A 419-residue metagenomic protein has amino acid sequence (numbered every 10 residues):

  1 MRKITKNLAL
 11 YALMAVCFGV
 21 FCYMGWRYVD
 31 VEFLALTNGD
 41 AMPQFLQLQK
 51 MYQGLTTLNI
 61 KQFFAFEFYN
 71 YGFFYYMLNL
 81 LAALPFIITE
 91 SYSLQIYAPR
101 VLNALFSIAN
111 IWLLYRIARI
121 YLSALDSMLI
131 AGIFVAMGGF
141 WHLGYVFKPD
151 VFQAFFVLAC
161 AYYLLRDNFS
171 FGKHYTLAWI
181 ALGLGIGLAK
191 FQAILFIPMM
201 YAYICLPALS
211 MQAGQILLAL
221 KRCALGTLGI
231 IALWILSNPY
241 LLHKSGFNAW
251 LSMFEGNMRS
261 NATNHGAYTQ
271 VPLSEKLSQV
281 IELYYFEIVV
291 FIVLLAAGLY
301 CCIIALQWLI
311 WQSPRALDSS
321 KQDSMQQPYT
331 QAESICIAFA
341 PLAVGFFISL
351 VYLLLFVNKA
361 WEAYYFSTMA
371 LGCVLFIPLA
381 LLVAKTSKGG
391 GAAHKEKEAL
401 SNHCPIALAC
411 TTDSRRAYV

Functional and structural regions predicted by a protein language model:
K6-M42, Q53, F134-A136, L228-K244 (+1 more regions): Transmembrane signal-anchor helices characteristic of membrane glycosylation enzymes that use polyprenol
G25-D30, A41-N70, F74-M77, L81-I88: Extracytosolic helix-loop segments that constitute the early lumenal/periplasmic catalytic or substrate-binding loops
Y97-Y121, A159, Y163, L299-Q307: Transmembrane-helix motifs of polytopic, lipid-linked glycan transferases
R119-L125, C160-L177, I186, S210-M211: Membrane-interface transmembrane helices that cradle and orient dolichyl/undecaprenyl
I130-V135, Y162, G183-G187: Short helix- or helix-capping micro-motifs that position conserved polar/aromatic residues at function-defining sites
G139-F152, W361: Short acidic/glycine- and proline-prone juxtamembrane loop motifs at membrane-interface regions of multi-pass membrane
Y163-R166, L195-I231, C302-P314: Perimembrane helix-loop-helix junctions
K221-H265: Membrane-lumen/periplasm interface segments of specific transmembrane helices in polyprenyl phosphate-linked
